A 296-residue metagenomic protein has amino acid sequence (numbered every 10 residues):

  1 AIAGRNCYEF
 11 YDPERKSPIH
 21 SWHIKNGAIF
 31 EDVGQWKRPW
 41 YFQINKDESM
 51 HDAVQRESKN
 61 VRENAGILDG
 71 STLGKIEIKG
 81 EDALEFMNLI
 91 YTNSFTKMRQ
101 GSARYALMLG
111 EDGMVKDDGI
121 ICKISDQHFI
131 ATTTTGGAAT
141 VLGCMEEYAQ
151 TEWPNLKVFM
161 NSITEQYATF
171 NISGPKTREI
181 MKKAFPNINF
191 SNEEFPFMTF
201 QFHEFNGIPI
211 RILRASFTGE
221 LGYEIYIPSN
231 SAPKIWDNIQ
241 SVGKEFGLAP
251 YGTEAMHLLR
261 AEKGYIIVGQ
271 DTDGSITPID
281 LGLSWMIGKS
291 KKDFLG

Functional and structural regions predicted by a protein language model:
A1-L109, M114: Acidic, proline/glycine-enriched N-terminal capping motif
I2-D32, R38-W40, I44-S49, S125-Q127 (+1 more regions): Conserved, structured C-terminal
R56-E63, M108-D118, P154-L156, E204-I212: Short amphipathic beta-strand starts and helix->beta connectors
L68-D82, C122-I130, F170-I172: N-terminal glycine-rich flavin-associated loop
D69, D118, E224: Acidic active-site catalytic centers that drive phospho-/nucleotidyl reactions and related ester hydrolyses
L73, K116, I121-C122, E165 (+1 more regions): A generic signature of intrinsically disordered, low-complexity regions enriched in glycine/proline and charged/polar
T96-Y148: Well-ordered mid-protein domain cores that form the structural environment of catalytic cofactors
